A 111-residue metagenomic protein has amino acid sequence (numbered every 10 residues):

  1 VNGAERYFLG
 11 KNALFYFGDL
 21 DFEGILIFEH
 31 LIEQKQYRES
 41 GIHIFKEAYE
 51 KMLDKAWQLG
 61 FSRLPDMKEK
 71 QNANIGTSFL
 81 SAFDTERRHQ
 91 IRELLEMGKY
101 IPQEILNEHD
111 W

Functional and structural regions predicted by a protein language model:
V1-L106: Catalytic core segments in nucleotide and nucleic-acid processing enzymes
